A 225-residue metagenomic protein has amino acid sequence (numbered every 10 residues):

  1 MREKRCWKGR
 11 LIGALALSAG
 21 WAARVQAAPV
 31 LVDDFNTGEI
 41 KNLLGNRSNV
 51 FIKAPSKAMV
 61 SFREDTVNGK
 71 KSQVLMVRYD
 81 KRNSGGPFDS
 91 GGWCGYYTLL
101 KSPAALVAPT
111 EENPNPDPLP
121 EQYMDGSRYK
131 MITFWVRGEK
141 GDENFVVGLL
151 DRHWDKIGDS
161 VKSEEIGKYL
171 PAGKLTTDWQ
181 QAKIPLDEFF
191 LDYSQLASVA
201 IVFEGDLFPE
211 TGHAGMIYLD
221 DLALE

Functional and structural regions predicted by a protein language model:
R2-I12: Bacterial N-terminal signal peptides that target proteins for export
E3-R5, A19, N42, A58: Coiled-coil-like amphipathic alpha-helices with heptad-repeat character
I12-G20: Bacterial N-terminal signal peptides
W21-A27: Sec/Tat signal peptide C-region and signal peptidase I cleavage site
A27-E225: Beta-rich carbohydrate-recognition modules and glycan-binding surfaces
